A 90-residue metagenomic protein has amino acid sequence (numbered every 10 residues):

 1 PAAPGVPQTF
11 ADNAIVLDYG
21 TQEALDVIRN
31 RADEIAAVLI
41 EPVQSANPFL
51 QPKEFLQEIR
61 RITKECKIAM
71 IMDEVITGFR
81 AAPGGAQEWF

Functional and structural regions predicted by a protein language model:
P1-A37: PLP-dependent aspartate aminotransferase-fold enzymes
L17, I40, M72-D73: Active-site flanking residues adjacent to catalytic metal/cofactor-binding acidic residues
G20, R29, A37-I40, L56-C66: Metal-dependent enolase-superfamily TIM-barrel catalytic cores that perform enediolate-based chemistry
T21, Q44, I76-T77: Short, glycine/acidic-enriched loop or turn micro-motifs at the edges of active sites
Q22, A46, P83: Surface-exposed, flexible loop/turn segments at secondary-structure boundaries
A32-F49: Short acidic, glycine-rich surface-loop motifs adjacent to enzyme active sites
F49-P83: Catalytic PLP-binding core of fold-type I/II PLP enzymes
Q87-F90: Conserved active-site segment immediately N-terminal to the catalytic lysine that forms the internal aldimine
